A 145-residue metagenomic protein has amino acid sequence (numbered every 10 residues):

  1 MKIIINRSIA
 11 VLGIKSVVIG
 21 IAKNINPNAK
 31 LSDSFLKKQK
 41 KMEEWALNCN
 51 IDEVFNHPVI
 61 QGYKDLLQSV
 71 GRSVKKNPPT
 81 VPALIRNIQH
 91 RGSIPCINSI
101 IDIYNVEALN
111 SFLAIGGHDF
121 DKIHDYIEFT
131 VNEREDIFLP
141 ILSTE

Functional and structural regions predicted by a protein language model:
M1-E145: Charge-biased, low-complexity intrinsically disordered regions
